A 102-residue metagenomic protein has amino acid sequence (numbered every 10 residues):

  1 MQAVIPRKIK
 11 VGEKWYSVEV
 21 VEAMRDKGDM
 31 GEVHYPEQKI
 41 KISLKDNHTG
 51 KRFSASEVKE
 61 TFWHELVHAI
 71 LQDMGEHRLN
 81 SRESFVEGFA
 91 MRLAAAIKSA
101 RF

Functional and structural regions predicted by a protein language model:
Q2-S56, A69-D73, H77-R92, A96: Active-site scaffold of zinc-dependent metalloenzymes
E57-E65: Short alpha-helical catalytic segment bearing the HExxH-like zincin motif of zinc-dependent metalloproteases
A100-F102: Short, Lys/Arg-rich amphipathic alpha-helical interaction segments that bind nucleic acids or acidic protein surfaces
